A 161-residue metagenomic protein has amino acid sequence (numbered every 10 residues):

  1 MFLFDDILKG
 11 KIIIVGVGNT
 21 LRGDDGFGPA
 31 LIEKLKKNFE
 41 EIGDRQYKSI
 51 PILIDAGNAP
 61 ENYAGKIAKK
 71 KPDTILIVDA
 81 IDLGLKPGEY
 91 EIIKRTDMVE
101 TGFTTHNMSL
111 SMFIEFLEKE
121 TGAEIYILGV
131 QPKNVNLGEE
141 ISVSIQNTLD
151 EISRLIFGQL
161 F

Functional and structural regions predicted by a protein language model:
M1-K133, E139-E151, L155-F161: N-terminal catalytic or cofactor-binding beta/alpha core of small enzyme domains
